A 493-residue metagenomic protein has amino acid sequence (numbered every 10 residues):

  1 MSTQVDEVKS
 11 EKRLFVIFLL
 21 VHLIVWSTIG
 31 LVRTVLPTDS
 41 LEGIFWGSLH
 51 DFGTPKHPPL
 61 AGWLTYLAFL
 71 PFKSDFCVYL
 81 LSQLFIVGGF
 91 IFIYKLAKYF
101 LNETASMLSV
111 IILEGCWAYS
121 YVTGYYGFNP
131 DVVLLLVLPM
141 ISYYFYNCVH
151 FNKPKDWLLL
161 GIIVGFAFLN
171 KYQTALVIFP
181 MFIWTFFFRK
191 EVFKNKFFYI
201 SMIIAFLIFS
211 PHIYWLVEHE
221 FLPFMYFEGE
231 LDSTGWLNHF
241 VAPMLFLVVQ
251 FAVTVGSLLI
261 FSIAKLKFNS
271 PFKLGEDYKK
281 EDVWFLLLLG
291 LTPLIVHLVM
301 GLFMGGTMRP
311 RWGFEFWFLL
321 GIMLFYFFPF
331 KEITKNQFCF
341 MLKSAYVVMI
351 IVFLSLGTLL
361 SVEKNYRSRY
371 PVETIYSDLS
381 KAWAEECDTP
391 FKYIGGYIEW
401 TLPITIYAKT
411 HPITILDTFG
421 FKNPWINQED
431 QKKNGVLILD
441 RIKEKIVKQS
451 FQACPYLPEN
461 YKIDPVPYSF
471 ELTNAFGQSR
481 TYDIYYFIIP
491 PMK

Functional and structural regions predicted by a protein language model:
K12-V16, I93-C116, L135-L136: Transmembrane-helix signature of polytopic, membrane-embedded enzymes that assemble or transfer cell-envelope glycans
H50, W284-F285, L291, L302-N336: Hydrophobic/aromatic-rich transmembrane helices and adjacent perimembrane loops
F76, L80-L101, M140-I141: Transmembrane-helix motifs of polytopic, lipid-linked glycan transferases
Y99-T104, I141-D156: Membrane-interface transmembrane helices that cradle and orient dolichyl/undecaprenyl
T123-V133: Short acidic/glycine- and proline-prone juxtamembrane loop motifs at membrane-interface regions of multi-pass membrane
F166, V177-D282, P293, L298 (+1 more regions): Transmembrane-lumen/periplasm boundary regions of multi-pass, lipid-linked membrane glycan transferases
I183, R369, E373, S377-W425 (+3 more regions): Short periplasmic/luminal acceptor-recognition loop of GT-C membrane glycosyltransferases, typified by
P424-K493: Aromatic/acidic, Gly/Pro-rich catalytic loop(s) in extracytoplasmic/lumenal soluble domains of multi-pass membrane
